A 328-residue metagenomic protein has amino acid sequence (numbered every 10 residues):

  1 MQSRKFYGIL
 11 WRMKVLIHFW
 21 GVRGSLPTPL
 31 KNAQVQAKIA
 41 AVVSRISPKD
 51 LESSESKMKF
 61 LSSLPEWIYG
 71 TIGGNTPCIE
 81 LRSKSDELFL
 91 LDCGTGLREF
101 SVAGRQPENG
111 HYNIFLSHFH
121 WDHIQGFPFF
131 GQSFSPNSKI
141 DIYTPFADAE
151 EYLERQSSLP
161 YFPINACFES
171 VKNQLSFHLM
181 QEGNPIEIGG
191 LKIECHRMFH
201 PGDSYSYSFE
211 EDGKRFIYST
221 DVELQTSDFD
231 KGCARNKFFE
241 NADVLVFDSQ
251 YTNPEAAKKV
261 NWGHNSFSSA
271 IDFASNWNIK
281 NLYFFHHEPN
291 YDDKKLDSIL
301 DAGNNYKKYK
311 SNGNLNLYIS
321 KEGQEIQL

Functional and structural regions predicted by a protein language model:
G8-I217, D228, N236, D293-L328: Binuclear metal-dependent hydrolase catalytic cores
L91, S117, Y218-T220, F247-S249 (+1 more regions): Active-site flanking residues adjacent to catalytic metal/cofactor-binding acidic residues
T226-Y318: Cap/insert and terminal regions of metallo-dependent hydrolase folds
